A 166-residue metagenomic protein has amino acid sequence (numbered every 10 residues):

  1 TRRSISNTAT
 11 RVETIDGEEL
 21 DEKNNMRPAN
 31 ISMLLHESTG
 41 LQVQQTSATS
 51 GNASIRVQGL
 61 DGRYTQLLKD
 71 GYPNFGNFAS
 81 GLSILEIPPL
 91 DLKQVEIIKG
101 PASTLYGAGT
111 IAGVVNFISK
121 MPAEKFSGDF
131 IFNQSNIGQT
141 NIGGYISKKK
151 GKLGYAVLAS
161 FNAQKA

Functional and structural regions predicted by a protein language model:
T1-N25, S54: N-terminal periplasmic "start-of-domain" segments of outer-membrane beta-barrel proteins
M26-R27, L41-G51, Y72, G107-I111: Short, glycine-/polar-rich solvent-exposed loops and beta-turns at beta-strand/coil boundaries
L35, V95-E96, V115-F117: Non-catalytic regulatory/gating segments with a bias toward low-complexity or hydrophobic composition
A53, G113, F126-G128, T140-G144: Hydrophobic, lipid-facing positions within transmembrane beta-strands of outer-membrane proteins
S54-R56, Y64, Y72-K99: Short acidic/polar hinge/loop motifs at secondary-structure boundaries that mediate gating or recognition
P88, G109-I111, N133, G138-I142: Residues that define the transmembrane beta-barrel architecture of outer-membrane proteins
V115, G128-F132, V157-A159: Membrane-embedded beta-strand positions of outer-membrane beta-barrel proteins
E124-K125, Y145-A166: Periplasmic-side early beta-strands and strand-to-turn transitions of outer-membrane beta-barrels
